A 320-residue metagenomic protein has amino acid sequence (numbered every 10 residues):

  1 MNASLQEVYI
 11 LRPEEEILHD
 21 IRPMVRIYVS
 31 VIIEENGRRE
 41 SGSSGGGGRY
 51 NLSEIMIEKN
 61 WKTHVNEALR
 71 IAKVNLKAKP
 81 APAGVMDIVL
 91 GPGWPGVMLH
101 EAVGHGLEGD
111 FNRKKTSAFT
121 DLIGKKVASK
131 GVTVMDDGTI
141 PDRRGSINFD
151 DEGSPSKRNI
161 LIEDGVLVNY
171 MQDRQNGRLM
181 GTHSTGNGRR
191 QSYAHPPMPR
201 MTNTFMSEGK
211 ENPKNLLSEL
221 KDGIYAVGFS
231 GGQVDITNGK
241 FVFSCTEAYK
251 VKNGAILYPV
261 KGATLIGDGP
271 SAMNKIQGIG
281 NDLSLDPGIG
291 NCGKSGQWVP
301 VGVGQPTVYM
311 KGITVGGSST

Functional and structural regions predicted by a protein language model:
M1-T320: N-terminal small-residue-enriched
